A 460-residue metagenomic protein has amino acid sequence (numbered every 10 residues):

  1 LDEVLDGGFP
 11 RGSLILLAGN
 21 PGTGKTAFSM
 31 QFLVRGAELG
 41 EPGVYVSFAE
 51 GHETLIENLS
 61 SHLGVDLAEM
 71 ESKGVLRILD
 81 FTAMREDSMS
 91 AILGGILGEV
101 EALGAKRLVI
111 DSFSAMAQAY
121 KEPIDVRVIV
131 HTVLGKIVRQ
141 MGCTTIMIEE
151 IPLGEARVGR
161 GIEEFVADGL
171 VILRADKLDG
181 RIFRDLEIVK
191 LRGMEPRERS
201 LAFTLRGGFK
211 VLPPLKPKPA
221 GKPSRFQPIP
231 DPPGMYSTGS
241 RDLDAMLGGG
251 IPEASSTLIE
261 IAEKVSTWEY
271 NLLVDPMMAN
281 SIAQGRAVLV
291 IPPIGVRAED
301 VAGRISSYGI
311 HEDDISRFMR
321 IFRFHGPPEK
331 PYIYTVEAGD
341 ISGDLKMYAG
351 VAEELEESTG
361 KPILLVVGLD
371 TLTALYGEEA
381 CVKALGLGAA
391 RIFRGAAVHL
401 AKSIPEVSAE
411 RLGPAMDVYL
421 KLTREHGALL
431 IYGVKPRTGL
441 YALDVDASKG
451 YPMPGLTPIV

Functional and structural regions predicted by a protein language model:
L1-G8, T238-I251: Pre-Walker A adenine-sensing motif
L14-A18, S256-A262: Short hydrophobic/aromatic beta-strand immediately N-terminal to the Walker A/P-loop
N20-M84, K264-P331: Conserved P-loop
P42, G74-V75, G104-R107, Q140-I148 (+3 more regions): Loop/turn-to-beta-strand initiation segments
A49-E53, A83-E86, S114-M116, I151-E155 (+8 more regions): Conserved nucleotide-binding/hydrolysis micro-motifs of P-loop NTPases
F81-R139, P328-A390: Phosphate-binding/switch loop-helix module in NTP-utilizing enzymes
T144-G208, A396-V460: Phosphate-binding/switch region of NTP-binding enzymes
E195-P232: Charged, amphipathic alpha-helical linker segments immediately N-terminal to NTP-binding catalytic cores
